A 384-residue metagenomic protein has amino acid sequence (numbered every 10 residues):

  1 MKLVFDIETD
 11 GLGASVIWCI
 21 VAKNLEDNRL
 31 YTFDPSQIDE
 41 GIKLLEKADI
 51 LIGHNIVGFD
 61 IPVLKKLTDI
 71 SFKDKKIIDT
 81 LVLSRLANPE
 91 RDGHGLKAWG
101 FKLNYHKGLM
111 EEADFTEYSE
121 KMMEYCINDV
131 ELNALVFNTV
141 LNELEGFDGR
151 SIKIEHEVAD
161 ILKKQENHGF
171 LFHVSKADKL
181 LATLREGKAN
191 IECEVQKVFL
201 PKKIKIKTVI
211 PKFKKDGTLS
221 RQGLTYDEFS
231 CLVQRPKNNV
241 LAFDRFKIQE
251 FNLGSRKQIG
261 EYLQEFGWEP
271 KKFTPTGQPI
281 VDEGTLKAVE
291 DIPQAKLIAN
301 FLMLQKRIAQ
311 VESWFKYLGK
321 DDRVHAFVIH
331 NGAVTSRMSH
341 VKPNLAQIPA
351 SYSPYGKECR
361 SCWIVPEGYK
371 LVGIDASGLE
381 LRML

Functional and structural regions predicted by a protein language model:
K2, E8, G13, Y118-E358 (+2 more regions): Conserved "right-hand" nucleotidyltransferase catalytic core of DNA-directed polymerases
D6, G53, D375: Active-site glycine-centered loops adjacent to acidic/histidine catalytic or metal-binding residues that shape
G13-W18, A22-P35, D49-L144, I152-L162: Active-site-proximal helix-loop-helix substrate-binding element of RNase H-like nuclease domains
I20, V57-I70, I259-G267, S377-L384: Short active-site loop/helix that positions an aromatic residue
E40-G41: Short acidic active-site motifs
L45-E46: A short, aliphatic-rich alpha-helical micro-motif
N104-A113, S353-W363: Active-site-adjacent bridging/hinge elements
